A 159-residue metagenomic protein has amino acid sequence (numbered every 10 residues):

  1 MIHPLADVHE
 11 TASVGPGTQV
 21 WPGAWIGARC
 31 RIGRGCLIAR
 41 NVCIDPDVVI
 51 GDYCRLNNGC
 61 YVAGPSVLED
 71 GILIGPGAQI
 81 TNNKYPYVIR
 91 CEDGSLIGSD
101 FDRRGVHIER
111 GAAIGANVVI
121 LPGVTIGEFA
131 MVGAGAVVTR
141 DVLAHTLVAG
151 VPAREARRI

Functional and structural regions predicted by a protein language model:
M1-P4, V20-V124, V151-P152, I159: Flexible, glycine/small-residue-enriched loop-and-beta-strand segment within the central core of proteins
L5-D7, L147, E155: Conserved beta-strand positions that form and line the central face of beta-propeller blades
V124-D141, L147: C-terminal/domain-terminus segments
